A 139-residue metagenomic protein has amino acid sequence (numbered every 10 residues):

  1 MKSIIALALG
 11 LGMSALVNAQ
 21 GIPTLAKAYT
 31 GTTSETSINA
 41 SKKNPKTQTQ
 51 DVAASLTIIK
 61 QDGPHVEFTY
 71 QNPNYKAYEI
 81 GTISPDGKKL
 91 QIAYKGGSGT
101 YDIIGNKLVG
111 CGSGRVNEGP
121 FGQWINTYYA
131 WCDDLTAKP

Functional and structural regions predicted by a protein language model:
M1-A8: Sec-dependent signal peptide recognition, specifically the positively charged N-region followed immediately by
L7, G63-P64, P139: Short, solvent-exposed linear motifs at loop/edge-of-secondary-structure regions
S14-L16: N-terminal signal peptide c-region/cleavage motif recognized by signal peptidases
G21-K42, K46-Q48, T82-P139: Beta-sheet ligand-binding and adhesion/scaffold domains
A40-I83: N-terminal glycine/threonine-rich, aromatic-flanked beta-hairpin/loop signature
